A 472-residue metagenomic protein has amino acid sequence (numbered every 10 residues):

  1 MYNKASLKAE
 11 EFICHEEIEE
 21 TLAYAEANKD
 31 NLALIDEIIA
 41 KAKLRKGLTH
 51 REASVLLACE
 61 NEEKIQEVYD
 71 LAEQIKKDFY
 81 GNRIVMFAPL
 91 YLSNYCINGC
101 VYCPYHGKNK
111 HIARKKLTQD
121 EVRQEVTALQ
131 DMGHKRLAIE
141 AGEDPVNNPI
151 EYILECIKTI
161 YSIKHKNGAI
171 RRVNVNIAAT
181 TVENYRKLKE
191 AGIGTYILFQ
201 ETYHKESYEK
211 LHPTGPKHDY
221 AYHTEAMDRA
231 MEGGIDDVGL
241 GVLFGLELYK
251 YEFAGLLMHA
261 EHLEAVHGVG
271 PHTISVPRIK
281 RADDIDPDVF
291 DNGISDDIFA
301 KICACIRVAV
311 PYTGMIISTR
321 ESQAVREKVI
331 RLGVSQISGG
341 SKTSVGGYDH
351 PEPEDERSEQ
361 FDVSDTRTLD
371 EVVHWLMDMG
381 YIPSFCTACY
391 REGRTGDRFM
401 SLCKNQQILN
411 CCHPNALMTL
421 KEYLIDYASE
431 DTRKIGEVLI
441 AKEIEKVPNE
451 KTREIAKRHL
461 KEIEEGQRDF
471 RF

Functional and structural regions predicted by a protein language model:
M1-E37, E327-S335, S341-F472: Radical SAM enzyme core and accessory elements
D36, A40, L44-I84: An N-cap/entry alpha-helix motif that binds or orients negatively charged groups
K41, I75, L129-M132, I163 (+4 more regions): Change "in soluble alpha/beta enzymes" to "in soluble alpha/beta proteins
Y80-G81, V85-E121: Canonical Radical SAM [4Fe-4S] cluster-binding loop centered on the CxxxCxxC motif and its immediate flanking residues
A88, V126, L154-Y161, Y185 (+5 more regions): Generic structural signal for well-ordered alpha-helices, preferentially at hydrophobic/aromatic core positions
G107-Q124, A128-M231, D237-L246, G268-S275 (+1 more regions): Core AdoMet radical
A141, T195, A221-I285, S295-A324 (+3 more regions): Conserved C-terminal portion of the radical SAM core fold that forms the substrate/S-adenosylmethionine-binding
L211-K217, D288-N292, S358: Short glycine-enriched, charge-decorated loop/helix-capping segments at active-site entrances that position
